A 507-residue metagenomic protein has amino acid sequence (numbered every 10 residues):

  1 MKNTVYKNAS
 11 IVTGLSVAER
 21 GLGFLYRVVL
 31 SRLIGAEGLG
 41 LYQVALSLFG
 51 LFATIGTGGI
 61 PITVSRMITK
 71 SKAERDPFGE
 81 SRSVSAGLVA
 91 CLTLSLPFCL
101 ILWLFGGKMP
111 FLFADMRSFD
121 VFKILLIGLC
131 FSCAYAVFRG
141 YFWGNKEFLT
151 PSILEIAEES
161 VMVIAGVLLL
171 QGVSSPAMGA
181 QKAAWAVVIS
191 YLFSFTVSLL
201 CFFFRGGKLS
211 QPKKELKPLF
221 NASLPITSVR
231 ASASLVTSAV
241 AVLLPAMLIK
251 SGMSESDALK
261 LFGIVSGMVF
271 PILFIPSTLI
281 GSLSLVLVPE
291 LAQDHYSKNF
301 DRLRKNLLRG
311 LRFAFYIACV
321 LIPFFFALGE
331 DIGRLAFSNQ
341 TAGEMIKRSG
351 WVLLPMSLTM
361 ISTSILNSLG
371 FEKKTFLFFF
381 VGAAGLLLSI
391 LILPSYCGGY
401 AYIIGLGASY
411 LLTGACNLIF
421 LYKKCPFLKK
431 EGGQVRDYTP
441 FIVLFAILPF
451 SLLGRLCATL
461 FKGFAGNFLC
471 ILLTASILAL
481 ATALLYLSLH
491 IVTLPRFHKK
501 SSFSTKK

Functional and structural regions predicted by a protein language model:
M1-K2, M178-A184, L199-A231, K298-D301 (+2 more regions): Interhelical loop/hinge segments that connect adjacent transmembrane helices in multipass membrane
M1-L22, R82, K214-R230, R496-K507: N-terminal membrane topogenesis motif
T4-S65, C99, W103, G128 (+2 more regions): Signature of the first transmembrane helix
G58-A73, L273-S297: Helix-loop junctions and terminal segments of transmembrane helices in multi-pass membrane transport/translocation
S85-L112, R304-P355, L387-L388: Alpha-helical transmembrane segments of multi-pass membrane transport and lipid-handling proteins
F131-L154, W351-V381: Membrane-interface junctions at transmembrane-helix termini in multi-pass inner-membrane proteins
K146-L149, S160-T196, K373, A383-A415 (+2 more regions): Membrane-interface helix-loop junctions in multi-pass transport and translocation proteins
R455-K507: Membrane-proximal transmembrane or re-entrant/amphipathic helices at the cytosolic face
